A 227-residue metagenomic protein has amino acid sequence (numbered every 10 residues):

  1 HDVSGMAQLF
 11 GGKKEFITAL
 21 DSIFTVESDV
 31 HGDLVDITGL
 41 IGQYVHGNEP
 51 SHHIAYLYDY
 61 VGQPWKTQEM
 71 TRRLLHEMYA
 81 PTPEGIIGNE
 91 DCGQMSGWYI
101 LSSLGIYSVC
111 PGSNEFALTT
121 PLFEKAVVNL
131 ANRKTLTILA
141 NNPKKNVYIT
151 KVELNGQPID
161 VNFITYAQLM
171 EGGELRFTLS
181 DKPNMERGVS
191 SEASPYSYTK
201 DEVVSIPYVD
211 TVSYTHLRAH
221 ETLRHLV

Functional and structural regions predicted by a protein language model:
H1-T135, N142, A167-L169, E174: Active-site core of glycosidic bond-cleaving carbohydrate-active enzymes
I54, V204-I206, Y214-H216: Hydrophobic transmembrane signal anchors and adjacent membrane-proximal interface regions, especially in viral
C110-S113, L118-D210: Beta-rich accessory regions
T215-H225: Conserved small/polar residues in nucleotide/adenosyl-binding loops
